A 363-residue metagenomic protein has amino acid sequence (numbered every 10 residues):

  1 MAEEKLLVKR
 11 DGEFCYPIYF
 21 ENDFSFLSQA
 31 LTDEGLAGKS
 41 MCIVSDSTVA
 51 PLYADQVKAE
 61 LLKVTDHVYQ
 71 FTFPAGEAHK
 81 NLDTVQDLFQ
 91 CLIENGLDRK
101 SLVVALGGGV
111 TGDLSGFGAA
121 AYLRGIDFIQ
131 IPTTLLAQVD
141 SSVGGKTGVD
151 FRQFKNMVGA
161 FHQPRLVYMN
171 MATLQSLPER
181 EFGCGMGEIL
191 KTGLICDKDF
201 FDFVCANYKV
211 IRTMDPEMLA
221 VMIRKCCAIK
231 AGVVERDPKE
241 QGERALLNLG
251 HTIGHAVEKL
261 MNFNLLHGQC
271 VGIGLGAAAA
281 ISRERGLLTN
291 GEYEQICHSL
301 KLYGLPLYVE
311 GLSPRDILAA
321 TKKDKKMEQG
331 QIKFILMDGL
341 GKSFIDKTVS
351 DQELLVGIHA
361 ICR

Functional and structural regions predicted by a protein language model:
M1-S101: ATP/NTP phosphate-donor binding region
A2-L7, G187-I189, L287-R363: C-terminal charged capping/lid subdomain of soluble metabolic enzymes
L62, E94, Q163-L166, A172-E179 (+12 more regions): Generic secondary-structure signature for well-ordered alpha-helical cores
F89-L106, S115-Q130: Non-catalytic interfacial helical region
V110-F117, Q138, A256: Short glycine/serine/threonine-rich phosphate/pyrophosphate-binding segments that cradle anionic phosphate groups
F117-V210: A glycine/threonine-rich phosphate-anchoring loop and its flanking beta-alpha core in nucleotide/phosphate-binding
N207-R315: Active-site segments that bind and position negatively charged phosphate/pyrophosphate groups
